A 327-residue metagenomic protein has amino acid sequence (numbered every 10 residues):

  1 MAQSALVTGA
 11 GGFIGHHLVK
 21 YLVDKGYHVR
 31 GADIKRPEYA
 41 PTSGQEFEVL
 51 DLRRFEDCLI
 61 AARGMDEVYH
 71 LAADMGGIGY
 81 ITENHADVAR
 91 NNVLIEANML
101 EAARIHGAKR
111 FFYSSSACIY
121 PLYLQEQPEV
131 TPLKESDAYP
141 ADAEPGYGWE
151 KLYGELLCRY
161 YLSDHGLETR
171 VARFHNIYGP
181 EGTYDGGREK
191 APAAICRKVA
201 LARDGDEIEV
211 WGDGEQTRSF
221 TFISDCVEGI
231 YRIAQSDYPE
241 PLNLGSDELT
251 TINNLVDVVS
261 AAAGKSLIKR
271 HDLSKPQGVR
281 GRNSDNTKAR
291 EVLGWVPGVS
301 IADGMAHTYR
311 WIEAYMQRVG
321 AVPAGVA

Functional and structural regions predicted by a protein language model:
A5-K25: N-terminal Rossmann NAD(P)H-binding glycine-rich loop of SDR-like oxidoreductase domains
Y21-D24, L50, L201-A327: C-terminal substrate-binding subdomain of Rossmann-fold SDR/epimerase-dehydratase oxidoreductases
Y27-R36: Conserved glycine-rich Rossmann-like NAD(P)H-binding loop of the short-chain dehydrogenase/reductase
S43-F55: Rossmann-fold cofactor-recognition segment
L52-N91, A102-I105: NAD(P)H-binding glycine-rich loop region in Rossmannoid oxidoreductase-like domains and their noncatalytic homologs
N92, A143, Y147, K151: Active-site YXXXK catalytic motif of short-chain dehydrogenase/reductase
A97-E144: Conserved Rossmann-fold NAD(P)-dependent oxidoreductase catalytic core, especially the SDR/UDP-sugar
Y123-P132, G146, L156-A234, D247-L249 (+1 more regions): NAD(P)-dependent short-chain dehydrogenase/reductase
